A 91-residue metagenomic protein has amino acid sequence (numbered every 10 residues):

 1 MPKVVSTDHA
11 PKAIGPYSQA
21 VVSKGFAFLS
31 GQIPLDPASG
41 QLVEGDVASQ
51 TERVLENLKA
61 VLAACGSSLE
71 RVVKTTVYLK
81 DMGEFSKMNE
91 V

Functional and structural regions predicted by a protein language model:
M1-V91: Short, polar/acidic, helix-capping and beta-turn segments at strand->helix junctions that line the mouths
